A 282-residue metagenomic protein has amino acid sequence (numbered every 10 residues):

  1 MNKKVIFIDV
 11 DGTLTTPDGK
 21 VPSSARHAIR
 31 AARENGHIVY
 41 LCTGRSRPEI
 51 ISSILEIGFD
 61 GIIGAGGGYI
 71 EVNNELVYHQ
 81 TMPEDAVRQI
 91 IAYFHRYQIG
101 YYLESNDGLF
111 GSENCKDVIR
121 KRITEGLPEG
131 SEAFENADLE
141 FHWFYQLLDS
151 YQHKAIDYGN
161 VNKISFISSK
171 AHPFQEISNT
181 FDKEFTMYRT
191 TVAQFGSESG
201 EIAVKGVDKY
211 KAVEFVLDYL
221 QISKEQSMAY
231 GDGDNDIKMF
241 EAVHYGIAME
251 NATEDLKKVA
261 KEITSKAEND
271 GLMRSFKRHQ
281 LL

Functional and structural regions predicted by a protein language model:
M1-V5, V21-P22, S199-L282: Mg2+-dependent phosphoryl-transfer enzymes with acidic/Ser/Thr/Gly-rich catalytic loops
P17-E129: Active-site phosphate-binding/coordination module
A25, I50-I54, I177, L256 (+1 more regions): Hydrophobic packing residues within well-ordered alpha-helices of enzyme cores
A32, F94, S178-F181, L256: A generic structural signal for well-ordered alpha-helical segments
I57-G58, G66, F181-K183, A242-V243 (+1 more regions): Short, structured coil segments at secondary-structure junctions
F59-G67, T186-T190, G246-N251, T264-K266: Short hydrophobic/aromatic-enriched beta-strand-loop microsegments
G108-M228: Conserved acidic, metal-coordinating active-site core of Asp-based, Mg2+-dependent phosphoryl-transfer enzymes
